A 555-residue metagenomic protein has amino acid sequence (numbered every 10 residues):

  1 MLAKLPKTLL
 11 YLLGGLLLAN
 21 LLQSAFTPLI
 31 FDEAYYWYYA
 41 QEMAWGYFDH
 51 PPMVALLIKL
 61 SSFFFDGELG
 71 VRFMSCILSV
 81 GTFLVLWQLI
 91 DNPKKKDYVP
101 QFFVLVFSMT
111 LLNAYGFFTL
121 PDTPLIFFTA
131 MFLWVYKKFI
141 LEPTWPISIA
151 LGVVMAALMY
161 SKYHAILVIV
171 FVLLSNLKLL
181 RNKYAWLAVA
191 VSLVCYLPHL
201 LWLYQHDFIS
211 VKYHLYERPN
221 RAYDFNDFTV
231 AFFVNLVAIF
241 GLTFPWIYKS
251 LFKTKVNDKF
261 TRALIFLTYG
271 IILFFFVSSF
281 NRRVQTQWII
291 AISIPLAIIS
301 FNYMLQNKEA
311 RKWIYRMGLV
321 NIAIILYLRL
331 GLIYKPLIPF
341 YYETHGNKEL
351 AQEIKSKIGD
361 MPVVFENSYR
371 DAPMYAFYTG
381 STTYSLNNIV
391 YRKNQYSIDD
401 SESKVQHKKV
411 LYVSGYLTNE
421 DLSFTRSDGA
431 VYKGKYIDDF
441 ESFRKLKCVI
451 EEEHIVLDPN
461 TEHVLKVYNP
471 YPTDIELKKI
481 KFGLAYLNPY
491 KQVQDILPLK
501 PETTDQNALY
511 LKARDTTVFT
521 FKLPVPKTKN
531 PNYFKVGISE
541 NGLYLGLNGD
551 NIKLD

Functional and structural regions predicted by a protein language model:
S24-Y36, W45-L57, F65-L69, D207-I209 (+1 more regions): Extracytoplasmic catalytic/substrate-binding loops of multi-pass membrane glycan-assembly enzymes
E42, A114, P146-K162, L174 (+2 more regions): Membrane-interface alpha helices of multi-pass inner-membrane proteins
F73-K95, S108, M131: Transmembrane-helix motifs of polytopic, lipid-linked glycan transferases
N92-D97, F132-I147: Membrane-interface transmembrane helices that cradle and orient dolichyl/undecaprenyl
F102-T110, M155: Short helix- or helix-capping micro-motifs that position conserved polar/aromatic residues at function-defining sites
A114-L125: Short acidic/glycine- and proline-prone juxtamembrane loop motifs at membrane-interface regions of multi-pass membrane
A157, L167-T261, L273-F276: Transmembrane-lumen/periplasm boundary regions of multi-pass, lipid-linked membrane glycan transferases
K312-G359, S368-I389, Y412-G415: Membrane-proximal, lumen/periplasm-facing interface regions of secretory-pathway glyco- and lipid-modifying enzymes
